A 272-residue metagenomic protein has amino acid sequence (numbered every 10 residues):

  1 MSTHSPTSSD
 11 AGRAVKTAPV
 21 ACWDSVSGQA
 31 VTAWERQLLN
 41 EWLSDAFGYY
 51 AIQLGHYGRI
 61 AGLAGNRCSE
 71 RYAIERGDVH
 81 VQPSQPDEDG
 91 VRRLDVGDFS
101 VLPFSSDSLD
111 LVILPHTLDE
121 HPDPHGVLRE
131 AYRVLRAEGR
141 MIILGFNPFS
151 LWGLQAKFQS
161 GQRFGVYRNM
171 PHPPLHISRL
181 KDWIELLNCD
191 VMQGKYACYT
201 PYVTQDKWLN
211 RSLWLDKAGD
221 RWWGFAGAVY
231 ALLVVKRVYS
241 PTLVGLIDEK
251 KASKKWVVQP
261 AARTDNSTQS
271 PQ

Functional and structural regions predicted by a protein language model:
M1-D45: Class I SAM-dependent methyltransferase Rossmann-like catalytic core, especially the SAM/SAH-binding loop
Q37, E41-L102: Class I SAM-dependent methyltransferase SAM/SAH-binding core
S100-V112: A short acidic, Gly/Pro-enriched loop at the edge of an enzyme's catalytic core that lines a small-molecule cofactor
H125-R140: A short glycine-rich, Lys/Arg-flanked "PGG" loop and its adjoining helix->strand segment in the class I
R140-Y167, P171: Conserved class I S-adenosyl-L-methionine
F158, M170-G194: Short alpha-helix
D190-D216, F225-A226: Conserved catalytic loop of SAM-dependent methyltransferase domains
W214-Q272: C-terminal lobe and adjacent flexible extensions of AdoMet/dcAdoMet transferase-like proteins
